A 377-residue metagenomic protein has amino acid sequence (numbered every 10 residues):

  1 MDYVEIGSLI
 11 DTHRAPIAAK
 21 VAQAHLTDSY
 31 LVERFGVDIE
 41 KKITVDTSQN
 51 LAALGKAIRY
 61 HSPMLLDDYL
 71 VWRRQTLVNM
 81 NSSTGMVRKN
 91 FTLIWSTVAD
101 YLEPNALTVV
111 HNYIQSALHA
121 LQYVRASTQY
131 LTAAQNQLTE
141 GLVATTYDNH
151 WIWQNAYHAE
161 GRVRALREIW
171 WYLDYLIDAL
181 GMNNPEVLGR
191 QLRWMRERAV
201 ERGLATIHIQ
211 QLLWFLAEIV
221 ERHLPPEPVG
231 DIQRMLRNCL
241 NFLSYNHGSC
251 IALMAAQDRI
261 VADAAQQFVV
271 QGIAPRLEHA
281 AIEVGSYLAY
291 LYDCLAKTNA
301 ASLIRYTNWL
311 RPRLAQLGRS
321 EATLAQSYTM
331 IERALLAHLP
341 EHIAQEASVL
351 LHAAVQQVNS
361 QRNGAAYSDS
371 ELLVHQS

Functional and structural regions predicted by a protein language model:
M1-S377: Core of compact, soluble alpha-helical bundle domains
